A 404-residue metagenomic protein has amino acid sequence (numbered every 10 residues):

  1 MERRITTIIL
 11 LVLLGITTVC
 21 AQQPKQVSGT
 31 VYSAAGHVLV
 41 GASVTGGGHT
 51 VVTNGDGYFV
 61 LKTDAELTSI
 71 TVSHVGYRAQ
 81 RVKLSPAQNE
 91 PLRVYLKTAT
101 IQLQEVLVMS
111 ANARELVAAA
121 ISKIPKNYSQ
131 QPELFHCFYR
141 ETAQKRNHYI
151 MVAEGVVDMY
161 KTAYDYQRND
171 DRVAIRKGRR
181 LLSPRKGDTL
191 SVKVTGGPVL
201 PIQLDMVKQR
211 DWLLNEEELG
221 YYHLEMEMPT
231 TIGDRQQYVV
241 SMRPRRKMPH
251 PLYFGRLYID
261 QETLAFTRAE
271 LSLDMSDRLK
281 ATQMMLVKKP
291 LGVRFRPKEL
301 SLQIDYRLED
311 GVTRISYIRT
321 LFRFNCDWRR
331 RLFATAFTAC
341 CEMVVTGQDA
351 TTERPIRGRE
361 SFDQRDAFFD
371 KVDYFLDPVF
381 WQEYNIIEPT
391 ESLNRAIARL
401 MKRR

Functional and structural regions predicted by a protein language model:
P24-V40: Structural motif
H37-L39, V60-L67: Short Pro-Gly-centered beta-turn/loop motif in secreted/extracellular proteins
A42-G46, I70, V108: Hydrophobic beta-strand segments
G46, V72-V82: A short, solvent-exposed loop/turn motif at the edges and junctions of modular extracellular/periplasmic domains
H49-Y58: Short, acidic Ser/Thr/Gly-rich low-complexity loop/linker segments typical of extracellular and cell-surface proteins
F59, E90-L92: Short strand-edge motifs at loop-to-beta-strand transitions and within beta-strands of extracellular beta-rich domains
Y95-Y222, G233-Q236, M285-L286, P290-R404: Surface-exposed, low-complexity/disordered segments and acidic/polar micro-motifs at processing/linker regions
R210-Q261, A265-L273, R307, T313: Extended beta-strand-rich segments in extracellular/periplasmic secretory proteins, especially within noncatalytic
